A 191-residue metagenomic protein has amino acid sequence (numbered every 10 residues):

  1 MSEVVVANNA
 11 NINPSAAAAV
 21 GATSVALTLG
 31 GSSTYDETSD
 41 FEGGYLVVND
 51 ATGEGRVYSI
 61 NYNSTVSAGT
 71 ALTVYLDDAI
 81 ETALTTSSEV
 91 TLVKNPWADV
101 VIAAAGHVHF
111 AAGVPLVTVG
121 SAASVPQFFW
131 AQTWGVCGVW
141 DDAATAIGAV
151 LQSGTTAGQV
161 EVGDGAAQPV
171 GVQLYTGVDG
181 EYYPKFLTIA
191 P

Functional and structural regions predicted by a protein language model:
M1-T28, S32, E37-T38, E54-P191: Extracellular receptor-binding modules and their adjoining Ser/Thr/Gly/Asp/Asn-rich linkers
G43-D50, V90: Short conserved beta-strand and strand-loop elements enriched in small hydrophobics with frequent Asp/Gly
